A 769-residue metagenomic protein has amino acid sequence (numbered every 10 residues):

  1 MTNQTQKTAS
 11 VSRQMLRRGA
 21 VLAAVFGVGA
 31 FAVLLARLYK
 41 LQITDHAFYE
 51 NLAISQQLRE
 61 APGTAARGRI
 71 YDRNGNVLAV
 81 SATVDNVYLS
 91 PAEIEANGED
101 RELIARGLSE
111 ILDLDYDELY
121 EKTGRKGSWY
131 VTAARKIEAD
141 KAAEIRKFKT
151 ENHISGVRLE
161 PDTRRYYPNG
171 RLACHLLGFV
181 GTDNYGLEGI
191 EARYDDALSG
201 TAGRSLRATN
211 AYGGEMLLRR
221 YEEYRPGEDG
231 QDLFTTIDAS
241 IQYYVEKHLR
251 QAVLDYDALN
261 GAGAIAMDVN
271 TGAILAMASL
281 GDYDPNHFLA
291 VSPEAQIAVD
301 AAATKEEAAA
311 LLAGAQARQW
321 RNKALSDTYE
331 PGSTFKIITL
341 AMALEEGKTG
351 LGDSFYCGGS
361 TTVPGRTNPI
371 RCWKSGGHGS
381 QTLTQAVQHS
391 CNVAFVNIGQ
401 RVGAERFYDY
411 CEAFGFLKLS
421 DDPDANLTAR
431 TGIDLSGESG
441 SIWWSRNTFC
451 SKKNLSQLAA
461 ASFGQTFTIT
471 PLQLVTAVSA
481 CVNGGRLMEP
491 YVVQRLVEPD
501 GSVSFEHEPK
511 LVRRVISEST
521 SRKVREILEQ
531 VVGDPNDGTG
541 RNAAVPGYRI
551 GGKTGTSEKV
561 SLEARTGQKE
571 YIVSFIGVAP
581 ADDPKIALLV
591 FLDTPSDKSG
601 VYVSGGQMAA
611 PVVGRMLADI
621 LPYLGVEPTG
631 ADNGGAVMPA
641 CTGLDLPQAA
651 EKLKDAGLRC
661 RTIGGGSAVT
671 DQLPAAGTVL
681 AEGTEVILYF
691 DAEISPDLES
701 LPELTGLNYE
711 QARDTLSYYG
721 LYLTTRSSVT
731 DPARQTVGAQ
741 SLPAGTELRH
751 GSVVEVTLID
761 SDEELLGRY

Functional and structural regions predicted by a protein language model:
M1-A302, Q319, T328, Y356 (+8 more regions): Periplasmic/cell-envelope proteins involved in peptidoglycan metabolism and beta-lactam response
T2-N3, A79, A211-Y224, N270-S333 (+2 more regions): Beta-lactam-recognizing serine transpeptidase/beta-lactamase-like catalytic domain environment
Q42, Q56-Q57, Q242, Q465 (+3 more regions): Glutamine-centric residue-chemistry signal
G63-A66, R73, S81-V84, S128 (+25 more regions): Extracytoplasmic
A82, L89-P91, P161, G178-G181 (+6 more regions): Flexible glycine-/small-residue-rich
E118-S128, R164, A258-T271, Y356-S360 (+5 more regions): Acidic/histidine-enriched alpha-helical segments
A173-H175, A273, I337-I338, V475-V478 (+4 more regions): Short, solvent-exposed alpha-helical surface patches in non-cytosolic proteins
H507, G547, S561, V590-Y769: Ligand-recognition elements built from short beta-strands and adjacent flexible loops
